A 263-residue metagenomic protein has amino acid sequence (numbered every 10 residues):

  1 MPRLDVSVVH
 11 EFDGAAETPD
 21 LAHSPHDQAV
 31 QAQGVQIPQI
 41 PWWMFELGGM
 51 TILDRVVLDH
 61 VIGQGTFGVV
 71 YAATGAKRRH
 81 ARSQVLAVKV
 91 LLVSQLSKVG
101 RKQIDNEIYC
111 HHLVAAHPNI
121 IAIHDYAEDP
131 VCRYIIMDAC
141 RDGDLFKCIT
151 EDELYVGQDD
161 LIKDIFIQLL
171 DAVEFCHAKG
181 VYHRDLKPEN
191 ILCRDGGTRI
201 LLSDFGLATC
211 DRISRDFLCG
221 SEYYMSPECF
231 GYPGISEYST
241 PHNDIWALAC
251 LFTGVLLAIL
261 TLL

Functional and structural regions predicted by a protein language model:
P2-T51, D59: Juxta-kinase regulatory segment immediately upstream of eukaryotic protein kinase catalytic domains
D59-T66, V70: Protein kinase glycine-rich loop
V69-V93: Glycine-rich ATP phosphate-binding loop
Y126: Activation-segment/catalytic-loop signature of the eukaryotic protein kinase fold
P130-D144, C148: Conserved short submotifs of the Hanks-type protein kinase catalytic core that shape the nucleotide-binding pocket
I165-F166: Activation segment signature within eukaryotic-like protein kinase domains
H177-R194: Catalytic-loop of the protein kinase fold
